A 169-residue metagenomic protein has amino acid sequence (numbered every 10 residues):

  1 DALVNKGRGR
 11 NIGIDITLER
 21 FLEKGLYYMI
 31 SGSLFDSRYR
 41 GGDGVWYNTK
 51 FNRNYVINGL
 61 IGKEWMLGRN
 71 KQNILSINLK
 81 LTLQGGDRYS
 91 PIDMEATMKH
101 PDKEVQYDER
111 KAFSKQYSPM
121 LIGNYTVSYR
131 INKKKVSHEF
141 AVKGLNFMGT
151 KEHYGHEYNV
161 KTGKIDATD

Functional and structural regions predicted by a protein language model:
D1-L3, R40-V45, V105-F113, V160-I165: Extracytoplasmic loops and strand-loop junctions of Gram-negative outer membrane beta-barrel proteins
A2-G86: Gram-negative outer-membrane beta-barrel transporters
V4, S33-R38, M98-V105, H153-Y154: Short amphipathic alpha-helical segments, especially helix-boundary/capping motifs
N5-G7, K50, A112-Q116, T168: Alpha-helix initiation/capping motif
I57, E104-V105, Q116: Extracellular beta-rich repeat passengers
L81-K103, M120-I122, Y129-D169: C-terminal beta-signal and adjacent terminal beta-strands/loops of Gram-negative outer-membrane beta-barrel proteins
R110-Y117, V127-R130: Short, glycine/charged-rich beta-strand-loop motifs at protein surfaces that mediate ligand recognition and catalysis
